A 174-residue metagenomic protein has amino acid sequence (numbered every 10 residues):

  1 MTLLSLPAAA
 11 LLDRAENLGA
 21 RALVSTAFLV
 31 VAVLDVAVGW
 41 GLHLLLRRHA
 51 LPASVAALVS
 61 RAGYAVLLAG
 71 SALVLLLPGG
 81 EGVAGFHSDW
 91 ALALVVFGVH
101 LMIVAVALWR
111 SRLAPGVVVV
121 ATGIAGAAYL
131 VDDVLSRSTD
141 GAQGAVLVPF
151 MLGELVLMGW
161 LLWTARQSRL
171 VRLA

Functional and structural regions predicted by a protein language model:
M1-A174: Hydrophobic, aromatic-enriched alpha-helical segments typical of multi-pass transmembrane helices
